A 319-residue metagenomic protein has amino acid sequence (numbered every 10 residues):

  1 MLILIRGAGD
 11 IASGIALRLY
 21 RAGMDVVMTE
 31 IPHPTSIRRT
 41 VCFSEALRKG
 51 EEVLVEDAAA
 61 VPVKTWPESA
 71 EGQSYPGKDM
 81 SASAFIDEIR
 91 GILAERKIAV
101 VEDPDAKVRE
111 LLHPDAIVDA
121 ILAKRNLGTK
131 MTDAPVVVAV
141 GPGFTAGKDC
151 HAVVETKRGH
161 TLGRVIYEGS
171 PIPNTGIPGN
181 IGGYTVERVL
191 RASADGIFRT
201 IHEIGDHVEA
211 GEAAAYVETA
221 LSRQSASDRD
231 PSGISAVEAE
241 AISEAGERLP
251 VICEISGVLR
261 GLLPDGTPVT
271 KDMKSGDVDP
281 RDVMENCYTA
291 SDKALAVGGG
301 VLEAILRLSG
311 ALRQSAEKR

Functional and structural regions predicted by a protein language model:
M1-R319: Well-ordered secondary-structure scaffolds
